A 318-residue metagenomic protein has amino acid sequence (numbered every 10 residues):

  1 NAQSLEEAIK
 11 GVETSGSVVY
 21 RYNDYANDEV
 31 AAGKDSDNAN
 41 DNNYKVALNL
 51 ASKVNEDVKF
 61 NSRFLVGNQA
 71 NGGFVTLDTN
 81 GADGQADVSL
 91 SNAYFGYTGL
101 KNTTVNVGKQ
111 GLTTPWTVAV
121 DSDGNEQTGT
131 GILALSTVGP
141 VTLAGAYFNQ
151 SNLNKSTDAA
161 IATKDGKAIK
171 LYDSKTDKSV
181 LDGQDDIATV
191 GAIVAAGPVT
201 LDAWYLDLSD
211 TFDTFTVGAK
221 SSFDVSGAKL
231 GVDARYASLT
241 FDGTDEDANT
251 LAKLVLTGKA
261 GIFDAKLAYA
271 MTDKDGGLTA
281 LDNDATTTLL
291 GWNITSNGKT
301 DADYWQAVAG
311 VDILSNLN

Functional and structural regions predicted by a protein language model:
N1-L112, I132-V138, L143, V194-A195 (+4 more regions): Beta-barrel outer-membrane channel/assembly domains of diderm bacteria
V19, W204-L208, A237-L239: Short strand-loop junctions, especially beta-strand C-caps/beta-turns that link beta-sheets to coils or alpha-helices
V30, K34, G72-N92, L100-S209 (+1 more regions): Surface-exposed coil loops of outer-membrane beta-barrel proteins
K34-N38, W116-N125, A237-A248: Outer-membrane beta-barrel proteins
D41-N43, V88, Q127, D185 (+4 more regions): Membrane-spanning beta-strands of outer-membrane beta-barrel proteins
I169, A195-P198, T216-N318: Detector for outer-membrane/organellar transmembrane beta-barrel domains, recognizing the amphipathic beta-strand
D210-T211, S226: Short glycine/serine/proline-enriched coil/turn segments at secondary-structure junctions
